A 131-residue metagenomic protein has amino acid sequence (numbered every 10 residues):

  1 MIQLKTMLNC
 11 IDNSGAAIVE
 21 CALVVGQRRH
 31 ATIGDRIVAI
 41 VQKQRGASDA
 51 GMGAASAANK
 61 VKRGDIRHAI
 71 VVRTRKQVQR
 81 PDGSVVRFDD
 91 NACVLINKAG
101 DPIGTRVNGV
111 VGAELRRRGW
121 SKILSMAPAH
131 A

Functional and structural regions predicted by a protein language model:
M1-A131: Ribosome-associated RNA-binding proteins
